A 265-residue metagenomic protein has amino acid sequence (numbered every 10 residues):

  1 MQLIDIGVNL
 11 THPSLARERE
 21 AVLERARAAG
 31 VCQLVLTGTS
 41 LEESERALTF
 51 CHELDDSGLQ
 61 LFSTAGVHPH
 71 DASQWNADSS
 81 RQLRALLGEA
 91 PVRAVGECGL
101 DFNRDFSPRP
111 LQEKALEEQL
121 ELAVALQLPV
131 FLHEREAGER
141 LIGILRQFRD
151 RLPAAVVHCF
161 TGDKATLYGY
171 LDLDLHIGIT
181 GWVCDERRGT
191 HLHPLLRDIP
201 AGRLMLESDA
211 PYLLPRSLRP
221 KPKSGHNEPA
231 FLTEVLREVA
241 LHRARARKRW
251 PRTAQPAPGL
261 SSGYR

Functional and structural regions predicted by a protein language model:
M1-R265: Mid-domain alpha/beta scaffold segments of enzyme catalytic cores
